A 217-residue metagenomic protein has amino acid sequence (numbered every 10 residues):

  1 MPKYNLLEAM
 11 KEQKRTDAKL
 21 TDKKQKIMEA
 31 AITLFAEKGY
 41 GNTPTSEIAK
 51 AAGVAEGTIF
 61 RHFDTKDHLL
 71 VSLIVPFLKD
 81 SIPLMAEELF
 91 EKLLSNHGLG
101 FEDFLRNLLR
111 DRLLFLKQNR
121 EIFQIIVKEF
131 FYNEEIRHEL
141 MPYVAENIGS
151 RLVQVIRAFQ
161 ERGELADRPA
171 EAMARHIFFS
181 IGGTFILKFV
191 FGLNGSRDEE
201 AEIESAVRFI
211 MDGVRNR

Functional and structural regions predicted by a protein language model:
M1-D22: N-terminal intrinsically disordered/low-complexity leader segments
K26, L34-H68, S72: Helix-turn-helix
I27-F35, R112, I210: Short hydrophobic clusters on alpha-helical segments that form packing/core surfaces in small helical domains
V75-S81, A86: Short, basic, alpha-helical segments at the C-terminal edge of helix-turn-helix-like DNA-binding modules
M85-L94, F115-I136, T184-F189: Amphipathic alpha-helical segments used for helix-helix packing
E87-Q118, A174-I177: Hydrophobic alpha-helical connector segments
D103, L114-Q118, I125-V127, E134-R162 (+2 more regions): Amphipathic alpha-helical packing segments from all-alpha helical-bundle domains
H138, Q160-R208: Hydrophobic/aromatic-rich alpha-helical bundle segments in the mid-to-C-terminal region
